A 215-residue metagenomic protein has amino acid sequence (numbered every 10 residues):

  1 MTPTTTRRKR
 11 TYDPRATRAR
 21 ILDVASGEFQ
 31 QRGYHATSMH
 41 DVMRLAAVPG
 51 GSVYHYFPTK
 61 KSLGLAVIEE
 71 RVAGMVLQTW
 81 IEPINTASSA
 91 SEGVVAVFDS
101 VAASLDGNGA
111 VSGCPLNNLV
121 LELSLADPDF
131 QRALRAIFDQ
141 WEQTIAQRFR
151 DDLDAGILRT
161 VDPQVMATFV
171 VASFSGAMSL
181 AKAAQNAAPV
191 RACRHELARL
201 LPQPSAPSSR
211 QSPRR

Functional and structural regions predicted by a protein language model:
M1-R32, A36-L45, S62: Basic, helix-initiating cap at the start of DNA-binding domains
A47-F57: Short hydrophobic/aromatic patch on the recognition helix
F57, L65-R71: Alpha-helical DNA-contacting segments of helix-turn-helix folds
A66, W80-S112, Q164-V170: Hydrophobic alpha-helical connector segments
E92-A96, P128-D154, V165-T168: Amphipathic alpha-helical packing segments from all-alpha helical-bundle domains
E92-G93, N108-R132: Amphipathic alpha-helical segments used for helix-helix packing
S104-N108, Q147, D151, V171-A188 (+1 more regions): Amphipathic C-terminal alpha-helical segment
S112, N117, V161-L180, E196-R199: Hydrophobic alpha-helical segments that form the core of small-molecule binding pockets and/or dimer interfaces
